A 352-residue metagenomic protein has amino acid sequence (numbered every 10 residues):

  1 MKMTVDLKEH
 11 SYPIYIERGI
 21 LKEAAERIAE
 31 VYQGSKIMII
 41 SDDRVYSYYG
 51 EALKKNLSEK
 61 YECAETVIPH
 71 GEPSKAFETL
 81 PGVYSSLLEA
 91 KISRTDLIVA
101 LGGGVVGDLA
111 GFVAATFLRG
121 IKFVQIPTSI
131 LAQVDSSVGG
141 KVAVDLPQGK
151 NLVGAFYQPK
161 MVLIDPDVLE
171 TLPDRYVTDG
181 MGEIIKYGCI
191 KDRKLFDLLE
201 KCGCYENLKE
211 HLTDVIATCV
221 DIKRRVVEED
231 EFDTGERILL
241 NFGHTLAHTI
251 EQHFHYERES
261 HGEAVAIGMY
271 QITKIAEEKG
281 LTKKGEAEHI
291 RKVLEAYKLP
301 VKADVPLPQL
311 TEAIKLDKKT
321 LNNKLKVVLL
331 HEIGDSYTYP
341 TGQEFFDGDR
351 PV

Functional and structural regions predicted by a protein language model:
M1-D96: ATP/NTP phosphate-donor binding region
Y15, F112-Y205: A glycine/threonine-rich phosphate-anchoring loop and its flanking beta-alpha core in nucleotide/phosphate-binding
E17, I39, A76, P127 (+4 more regions): Residue-level signal for inorganic ion chemistry
A64-T66, V99, V124-I126, M161-I164 (+1 more regions): Hydrophobic/aromatic beta-strand patches that form the interior of the parallel beta-sheet core in alpha/beta enzyme
Y84-L101, A110-Q125: Non-catalytic interfacial helical region
V105-F112, Q133, T249: Short glycine/serine/threonine-rich phosphate/pyrophosphate-binding segments that cradle anionic phosphate groups
G182-I184, L281-V352: C-terminal charged capping/lid subdomain of soluble metabolic enzymes
D197-Q309: Active-site segments that bind and position negatively charged phosphate/pyrophosphate groups
